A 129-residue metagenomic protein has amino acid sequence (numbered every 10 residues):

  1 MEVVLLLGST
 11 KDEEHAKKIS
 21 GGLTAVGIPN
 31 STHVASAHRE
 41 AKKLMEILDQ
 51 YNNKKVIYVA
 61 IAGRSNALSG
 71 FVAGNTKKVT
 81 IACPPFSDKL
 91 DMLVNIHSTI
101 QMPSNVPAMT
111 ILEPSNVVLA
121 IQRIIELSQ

Functional and structural regions predicted by a protein language model:
M1-A37: Glycine-rich phosphate/diphosphate-binding loop of Rossmann-like nucleotide-binding domains
L7, A82-F86, L112: Short beta->alpha connector loops at strand-helix junctions that form conserved, small/polar/Pro-enriched
D12-K17, A41-K42, S65-F71, L90-M92 (+1 more regions): Short glycine/serine/threonine-rich phosphate/pyrophosphate-binding segments that cradle anionic phosphate groups
S20, L44-L48, A73-G74, L90-P103: Active-site-proximal loop->helix
P29-N30, K55, K78, I100-P107: Glycine/charged-rich beta-loop-alpha catalytic/anionic-binding loops adjacent to active sites
N30-N53: N-terminal beta-loop-helix "entrance" segment that forms/cooperates in small-molecule cofactor or anionic ligand
E46-P84: Glycine-rich phosphate-binding loop
D88-Q129: Short, glycine-/small-residue-rich phosphate/pyrophosphate-handling segment
